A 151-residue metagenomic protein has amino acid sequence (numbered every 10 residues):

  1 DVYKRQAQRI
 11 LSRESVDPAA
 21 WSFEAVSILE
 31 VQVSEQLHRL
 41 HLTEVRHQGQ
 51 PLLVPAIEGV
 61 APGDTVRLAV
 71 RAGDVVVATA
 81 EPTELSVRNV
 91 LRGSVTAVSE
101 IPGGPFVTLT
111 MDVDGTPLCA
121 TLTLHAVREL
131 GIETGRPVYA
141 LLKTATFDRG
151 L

Functional and structural regions predicted by a protein language model:
D1-Q50, A78: Internal alpha/beta loop-helix hairpins
F23, V60, L85-V87, G103 (+1 more regions): A generic structural micro-feature
S27, N89, P105: Exposed loop/turn and edge beta-strand positions of beta-sandwich/beta-sheet ligand-binding modules
E35-H41, V98-P105: Short, conserved beta-turn/loop elements at beta-strand boundaries and strand-helix junctions
L40-L52, V107-C119: OB-fold (S1/OB) nucleic-acid-binding surfaces
G49-S99, T121-L151: Glycine/charge-rich catalytic "coupling/switch" loops of P-loop NTPases
